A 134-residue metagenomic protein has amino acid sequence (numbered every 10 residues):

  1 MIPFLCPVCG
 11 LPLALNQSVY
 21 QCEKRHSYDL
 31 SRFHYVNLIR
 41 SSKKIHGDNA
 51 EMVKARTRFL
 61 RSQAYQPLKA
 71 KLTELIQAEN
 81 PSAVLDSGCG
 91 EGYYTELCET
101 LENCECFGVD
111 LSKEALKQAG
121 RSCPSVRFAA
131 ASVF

Functional and structural regions predicted by a protein language model:
M1-H46: N-terminal auxiliary segments of SAM/dcSAM-dependent transferases
A50-P67: Class I SAM-dependent methyltransferase Rossmann-like catalytic core, especially the SAM/SAH-binding loop
P81-G90: Conserved class I S-adenosyl-L-methionine
E91-E102: Conserved SAM-binding loop of SAM-dependent methyltransferases across substrates and taxa, primarily the Class I
E105-D110: Conserved SAM-binding motif I beta-strand of class I
S112-E114: Conserved SAM/SAH-binding beta-strand->alpha-helix loop
A119-G120: Conserved SAM-binding loop
P124-F134: Conserved SAM-binding strand-loop segment of SAM-dependent methyltransferases
